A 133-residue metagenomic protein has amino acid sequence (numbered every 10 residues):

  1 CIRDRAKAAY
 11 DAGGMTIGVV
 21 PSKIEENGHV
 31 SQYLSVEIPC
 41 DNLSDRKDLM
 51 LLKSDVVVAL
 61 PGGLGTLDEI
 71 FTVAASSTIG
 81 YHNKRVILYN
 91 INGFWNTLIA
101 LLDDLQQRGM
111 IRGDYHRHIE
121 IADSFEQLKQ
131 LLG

Functional and structural regions predicted by a protein language model:
C1-I2: Short, small-residue-biased leader/transition segments that mark boundaries at the very start of proteins
A6, Y10: Anion (oxyanion) recognition and catalysis
V19-P21, L60, S76-A100, G113-Y115: Short, acidic/small-residue loops that bind anionic groups at enzyme active sites
V19-S54: Glycine-rich oxoanion-binding loops at beta->alpha junctions
S44-G80, I87: Active-site/ligand-binding-proximal alpha/beta "capping" segment
L52, V56, Q107-G133: A charged, well-structured terminal subsegment
L98-R108: Short, aromatic/basic amphipathic alpha-helical patches
